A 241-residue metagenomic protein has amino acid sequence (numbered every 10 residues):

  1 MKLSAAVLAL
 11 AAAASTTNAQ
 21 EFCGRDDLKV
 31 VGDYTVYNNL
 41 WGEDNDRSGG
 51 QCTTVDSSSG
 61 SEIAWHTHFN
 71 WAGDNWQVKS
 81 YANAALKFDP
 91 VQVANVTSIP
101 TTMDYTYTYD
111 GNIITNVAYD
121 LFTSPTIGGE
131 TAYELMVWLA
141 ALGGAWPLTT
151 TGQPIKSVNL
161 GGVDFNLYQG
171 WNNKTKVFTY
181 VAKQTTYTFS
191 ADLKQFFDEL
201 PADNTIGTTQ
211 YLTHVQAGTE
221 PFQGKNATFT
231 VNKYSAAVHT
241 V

Functional and structural regions predicted by a protein language model:
M1-Q20: Fungal secretory targeting signals
A6-A11, G111, I127, T205: Generic marker of residues within folded, mature protein domains
A19-V91, V96: Beta-strand-rich luminal/extracellular ectodomains of secretory-pathway glycoproteins, especially N-glycosylated
I63-T67, I99-Y105, Y119-L121, Y211-P221: Short, hydrophobic/proline-enriched secondary-structure or compact coil segments at domain edges
D74-S157: Extracellular-facing segments of soluble proteins and assemblies that are Gly/Ser/Thr-biased and enriched in aromatics
I127-K194: Short helix-loop boundary/capping segments
K183-V241: Long, compositionally biased interface segments
